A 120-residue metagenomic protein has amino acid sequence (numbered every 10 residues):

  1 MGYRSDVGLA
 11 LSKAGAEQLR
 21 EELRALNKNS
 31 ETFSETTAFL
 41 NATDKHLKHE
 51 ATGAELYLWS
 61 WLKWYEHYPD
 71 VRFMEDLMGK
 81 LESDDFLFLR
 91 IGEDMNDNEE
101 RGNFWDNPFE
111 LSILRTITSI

Functional and structural regions predicted by a protein language model:
M1-A25: Short, extreme N-terminal segment that most often corresponds to the first beta-strand
R24-I120: Charged interaction segments
